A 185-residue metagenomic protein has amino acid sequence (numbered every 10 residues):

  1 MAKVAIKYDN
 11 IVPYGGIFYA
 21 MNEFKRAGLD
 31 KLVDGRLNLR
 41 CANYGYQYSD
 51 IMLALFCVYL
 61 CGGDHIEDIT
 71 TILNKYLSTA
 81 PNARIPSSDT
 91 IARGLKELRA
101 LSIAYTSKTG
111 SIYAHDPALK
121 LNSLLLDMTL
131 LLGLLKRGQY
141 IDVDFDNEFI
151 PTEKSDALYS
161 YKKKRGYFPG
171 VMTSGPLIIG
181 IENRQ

Functional and structural regions predicted by a protein language model:
M1-K164, P169-Q185: Dynamic "connector" segments at or just before major functional cores
